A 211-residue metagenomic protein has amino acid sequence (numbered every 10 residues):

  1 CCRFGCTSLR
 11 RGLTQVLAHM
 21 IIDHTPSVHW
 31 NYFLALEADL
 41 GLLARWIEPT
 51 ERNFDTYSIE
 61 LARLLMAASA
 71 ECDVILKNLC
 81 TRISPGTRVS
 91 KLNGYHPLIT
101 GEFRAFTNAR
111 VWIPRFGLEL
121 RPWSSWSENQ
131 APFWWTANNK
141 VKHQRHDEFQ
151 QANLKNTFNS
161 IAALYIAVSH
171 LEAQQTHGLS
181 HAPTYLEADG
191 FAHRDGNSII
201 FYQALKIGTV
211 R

Functional and structural regions predicted by a protein language model:
C1-C2, C6: Cysteine-centered motifs
L13-L65: Charged alpha-helical initiation segments
L36-W46, A67, E71-V74, W134-A137 (+1 more regions): Amphipathic, well-ordered alpha-helical segments in soluble domains
L43, I47-F54, R82, R145 (+2 more regions): Secondary-structure edge/capping motif, primarily at the C-terminal ends of alpha-helices and the immediately following
S58-I83, F158-V168: Short, hydrophobic, well-ordered secondary-structure elements
D73-T136, H143-D147: Short non-catalytic regulatory patches outside canonical folded cores
L154-R194: Amphipathic, Lys/Arg-enriched alpha-helical patches that create a basic surface for binding polyanionic ligands
E187-R211: Acidic, Ser/Thr-rich low-complexity intrinsically disordered segments
